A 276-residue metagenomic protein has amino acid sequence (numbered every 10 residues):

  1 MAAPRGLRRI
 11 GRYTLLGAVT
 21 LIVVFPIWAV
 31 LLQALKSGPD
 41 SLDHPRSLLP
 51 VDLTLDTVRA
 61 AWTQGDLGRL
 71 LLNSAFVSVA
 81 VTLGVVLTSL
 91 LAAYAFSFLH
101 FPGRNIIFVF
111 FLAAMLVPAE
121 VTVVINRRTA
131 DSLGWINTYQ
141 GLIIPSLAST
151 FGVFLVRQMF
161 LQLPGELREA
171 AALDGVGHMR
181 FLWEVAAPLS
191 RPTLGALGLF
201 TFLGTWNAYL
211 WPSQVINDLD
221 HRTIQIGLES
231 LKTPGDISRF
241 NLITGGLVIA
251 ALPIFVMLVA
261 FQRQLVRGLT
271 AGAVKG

Functional and structural regions predicted by a protein language model:
M1-G6: Short, Lys/Arg-rich, polar N-terminal cytosolic tail immediately upstream of the first transmembrane signal-anchor
R8-G276: A structural signal for multi-pass alpha-helical bundles of membrane permease subunits that mediate small-molecule
